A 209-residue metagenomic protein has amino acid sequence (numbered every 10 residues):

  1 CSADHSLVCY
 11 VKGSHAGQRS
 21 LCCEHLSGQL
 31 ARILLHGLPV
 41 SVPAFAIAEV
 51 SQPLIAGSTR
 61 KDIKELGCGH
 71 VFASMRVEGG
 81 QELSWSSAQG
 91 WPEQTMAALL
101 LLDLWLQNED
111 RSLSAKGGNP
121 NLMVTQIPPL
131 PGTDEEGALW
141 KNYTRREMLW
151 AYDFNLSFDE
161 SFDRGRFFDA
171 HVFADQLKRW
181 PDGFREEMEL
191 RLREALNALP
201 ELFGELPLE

Functional and structural regions predicted by a protein language model:
C1-S84, L99-E109, Q126-I127, T133-A138 (+2 more regions): Conserved ATP-binding subdomain of kinase catalytic cores across diverse folds
H15-Q18, Q81-T95, R164-F167: Generic structural signal for short, solvent-exposed loop/turn connectors between secondary structure elements
R19, G117, E160: Active-site-proximal flexible loops/turns
G28-I33, W91-M96, F168-F173: Short, low-complexity, polar/charged sequence segments that are solvent-exposed and flexible
S84-A115, P120, R179, E186-L190: Conserved kinase catalytic-core helix
K116, V124-I127, N142-T144: Activation-loop N-terminal segment of eukaryotic-like protein kinases
N121-M123, A151: Extended hydrophobic secondary-structure segments that form protein cores and membrane-embedded regions
L130-E209: C-terminal catalytic region of ATP-dependent kinase domains
